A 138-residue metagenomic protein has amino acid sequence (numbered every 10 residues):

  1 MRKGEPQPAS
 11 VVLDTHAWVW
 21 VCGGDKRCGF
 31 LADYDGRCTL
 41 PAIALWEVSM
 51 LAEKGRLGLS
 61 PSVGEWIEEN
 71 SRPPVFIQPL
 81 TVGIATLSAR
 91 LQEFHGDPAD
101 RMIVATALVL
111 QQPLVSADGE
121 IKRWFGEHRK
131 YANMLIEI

Functional and structural regions predicted by a protein language model:
M1-P41, K54-E68, L135-I138: Short, well-structured N-terminal submotif of metal-dependent ribonuclease cores
M1-P6, L108-I138: Acidic, PIN/NYN-like endoribonuclease modules and their adjacent C-terminal/linker elements
R2, S60, R72-E120: Active-site neighborhoods of divalent-metal-dependent phosphate/nucleic-acid chemistry enzymes
L13, L40-I43, L80, S116-A117: A conserved hydrophobic position in a structured secondary element of the catalytic/binding core that shapes
W18, L45, A85, I121-K122: A generic structural signal for short hydrophobic patches within well-formed alpha-helices
V48: Phosphate/NTP-binding elements of NTP-utilizing enzymes
